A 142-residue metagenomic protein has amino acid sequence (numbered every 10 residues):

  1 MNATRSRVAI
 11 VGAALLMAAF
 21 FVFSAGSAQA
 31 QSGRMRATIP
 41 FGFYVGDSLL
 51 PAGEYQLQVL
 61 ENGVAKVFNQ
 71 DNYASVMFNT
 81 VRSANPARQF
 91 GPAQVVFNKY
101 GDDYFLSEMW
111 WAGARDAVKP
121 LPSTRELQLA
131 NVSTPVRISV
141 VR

Functional and structural regions predicted by a protein language model:
N2-A14: Bacterial N-terminal signal peptides that target proteins for export
G12-F23: Bacterial N-terminal signal peptides
S24-A30: Sec/Tat signal peptide C-region and signal peptidase I cleavage site
G53-L57: A short tyrosine-centered beta-strand micro-motif
E61-V95: Acidic, aromatic-enriched beta-alpha/helix-loop junctions
S83-R142: Beta-strand-rich cores of mature extracytoplasmic or soluble domains
